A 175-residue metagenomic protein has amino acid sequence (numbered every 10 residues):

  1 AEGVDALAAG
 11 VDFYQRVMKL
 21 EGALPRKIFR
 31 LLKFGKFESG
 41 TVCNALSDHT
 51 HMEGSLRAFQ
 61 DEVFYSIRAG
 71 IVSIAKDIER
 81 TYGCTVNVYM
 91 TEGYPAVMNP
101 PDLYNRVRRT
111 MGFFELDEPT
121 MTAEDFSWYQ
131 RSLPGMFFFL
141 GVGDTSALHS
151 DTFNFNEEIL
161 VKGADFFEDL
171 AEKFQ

Functional and structural regions predicted by a protein language model:
A1-N99, T120-M121, S127: Midchain, well-structured core segments that form catalytic/ion-binding scaffolds
D5, N99-D102, F155-E158: Alpha-helix N-cap and loop-to-helix initiation/capping positions
G54, V107, F167: Residue-level signal for inorganic ion chemistry
V86, M111-L116: A local structural motif
V97-T110: Short, low-order "capping/linker" segments at domain edges
V107-F113, F174-Q175: Alpha-helix C-terminal capping segments
E115-F174: Zn-dependent metallopeptidase/amidohydrolase metal-coordination segment
